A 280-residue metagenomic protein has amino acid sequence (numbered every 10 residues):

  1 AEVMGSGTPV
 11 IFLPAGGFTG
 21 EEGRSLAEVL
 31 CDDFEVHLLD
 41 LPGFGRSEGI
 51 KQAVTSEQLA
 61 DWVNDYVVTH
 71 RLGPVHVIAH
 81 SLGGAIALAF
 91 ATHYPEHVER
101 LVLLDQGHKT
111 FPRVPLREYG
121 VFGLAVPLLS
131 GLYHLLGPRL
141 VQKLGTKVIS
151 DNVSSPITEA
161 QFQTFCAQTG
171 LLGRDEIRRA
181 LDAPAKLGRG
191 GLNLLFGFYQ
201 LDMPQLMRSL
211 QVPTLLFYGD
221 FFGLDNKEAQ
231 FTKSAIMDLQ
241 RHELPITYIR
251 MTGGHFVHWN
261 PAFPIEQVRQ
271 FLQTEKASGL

Functional and structural regions predicted by a protein language model:
E2-E48: Conserved HGGG/HGGXW glycine-rich cap/lid loop of the alpha/beta-hydrolase fold
E22-R24, S47-A53, R113-P115, K227-A229: Conserved catalytic-core motifs of eukaryotic protein kinase domains, centered on the activation segment
H37-I78, L82, H93: Active-site loop/oxyanion-hole signature of alpha/beta-hydrolase fold enzymes
G73-E118: Conserved hydrolase catalytic core segment
L101-L144: Flexible "cap/lid" loop of the alpha/beta hydrolase fold
A167-M203, F221: Hydrophobic, aromatic-rich cap/lid helix
S209-G253: Conserved loop-alpha-helix segment in the C-terminal half of the alpha/beta-hydrolase fold that carries the catalytic
R241-L280: Catalytic active-site module of serine/aspartate enzymes centered on a nucleophile-bearing elbow/loop
